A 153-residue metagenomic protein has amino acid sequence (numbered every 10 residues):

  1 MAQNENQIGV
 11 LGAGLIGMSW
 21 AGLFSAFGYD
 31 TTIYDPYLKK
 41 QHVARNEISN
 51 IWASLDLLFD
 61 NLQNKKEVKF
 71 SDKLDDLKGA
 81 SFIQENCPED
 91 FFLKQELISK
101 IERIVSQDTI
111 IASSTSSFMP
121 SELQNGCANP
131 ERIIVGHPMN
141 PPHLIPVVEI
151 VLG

Functional and structural regions predicted by a protein language model:
M1-I51, K69: NAD(P)+-binding Rossmann beta1-loop-alpha1 motif at the extreme N-terminus of oxidoreductases
S25-A26, L77, P141-I145: Short, flexible turn/loop "capping" segments at secondary-structure junctions
F27, E47-L58, I104, G153: Change "in soluble alpha/beta enzymes" to "in soluble alpha/beta proteins
T32-Y34, Q84, I134: Hydrophobic/aromatic beta-strand patches that form the interior of the parallel beta-sheet core in alpha/beta enzyme
P36-K39, S54-I110, F118-M119: Rossmann-like NAD(P)-binding element
A44, I101, L123-Q124: Hydrophobic packing residues within well-ordered alpha-helices of enzyme cores
I110-G153: Rossmann-fold dinucleotide-binding core
